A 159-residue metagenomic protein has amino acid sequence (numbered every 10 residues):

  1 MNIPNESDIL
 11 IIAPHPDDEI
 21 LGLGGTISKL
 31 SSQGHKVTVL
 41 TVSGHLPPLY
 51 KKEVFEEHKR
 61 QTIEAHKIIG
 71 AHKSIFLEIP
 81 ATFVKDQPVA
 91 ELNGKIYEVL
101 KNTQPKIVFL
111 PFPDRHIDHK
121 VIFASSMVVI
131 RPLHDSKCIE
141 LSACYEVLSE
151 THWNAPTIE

Functional and structural regions predicted by a protein language model:
M1-I12, K29, Q33, L49-E56 (+3 more regions): Metal-dependent de-N-acetylase/amidase catalytic core
A13-S31: Di-metal (Zn2+ and/or Mg2+/Mn2+) metal-binding site signature of metallo-dependent hydrolases with the MBL/beta-CASP
L21-L23, E57, Q61: Conserved alpha-helical elements of sugar-nucleotide-dependent glycosyltransferases
V37-L46: A short beta-strand-loop structural module common to alpha/beta enzyme folds
V42, F76-P80: Short glycine-rich catalytic loops that host catalytic nucleophiles or stabilize transition states across multiple
S43, Q61-A65: PRPP-dependent phosphoribosyltransferase catalytic core
